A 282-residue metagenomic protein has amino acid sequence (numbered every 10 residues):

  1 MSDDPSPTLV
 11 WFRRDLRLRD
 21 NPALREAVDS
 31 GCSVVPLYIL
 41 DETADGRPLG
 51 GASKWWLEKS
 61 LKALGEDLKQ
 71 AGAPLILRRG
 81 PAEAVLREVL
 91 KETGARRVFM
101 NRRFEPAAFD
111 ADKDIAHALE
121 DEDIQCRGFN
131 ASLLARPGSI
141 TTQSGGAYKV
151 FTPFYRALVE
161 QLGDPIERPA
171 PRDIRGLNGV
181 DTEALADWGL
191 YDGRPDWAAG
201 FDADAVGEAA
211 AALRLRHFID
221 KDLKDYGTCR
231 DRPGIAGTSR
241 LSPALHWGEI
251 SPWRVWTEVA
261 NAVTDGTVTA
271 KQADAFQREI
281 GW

Functional and structural regions predicted by a protein language model:
M1-I166: Trp/Phe/Arg-rich N-terminal binding region typifying the photolyase-homology
G145-W282: Glycine/tryptophan-enriched, flexible segments
